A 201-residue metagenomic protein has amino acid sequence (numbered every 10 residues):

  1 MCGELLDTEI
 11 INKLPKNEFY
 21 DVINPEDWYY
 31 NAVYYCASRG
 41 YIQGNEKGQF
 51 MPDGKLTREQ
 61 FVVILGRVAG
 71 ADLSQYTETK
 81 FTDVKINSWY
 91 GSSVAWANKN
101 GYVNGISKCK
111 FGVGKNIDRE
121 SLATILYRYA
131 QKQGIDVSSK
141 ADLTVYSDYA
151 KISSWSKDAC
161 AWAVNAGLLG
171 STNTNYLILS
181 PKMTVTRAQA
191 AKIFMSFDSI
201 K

Functional and structural regions predicted by a protein language model:
C2-Y30, Q43-E59, G66-S92, K99-E120 (+3 more regions): Feature responds to low-complexity, polar/acidic, surface-exposed segments characteristic of secreted/exported proteins
V33-C36, L65, A97, L126 (+1 more regions): A short amphipathic alpha-helical interaction element
R187-Q189, F194: Non-catalytic cell-wall polysaccharide-engagement segments
